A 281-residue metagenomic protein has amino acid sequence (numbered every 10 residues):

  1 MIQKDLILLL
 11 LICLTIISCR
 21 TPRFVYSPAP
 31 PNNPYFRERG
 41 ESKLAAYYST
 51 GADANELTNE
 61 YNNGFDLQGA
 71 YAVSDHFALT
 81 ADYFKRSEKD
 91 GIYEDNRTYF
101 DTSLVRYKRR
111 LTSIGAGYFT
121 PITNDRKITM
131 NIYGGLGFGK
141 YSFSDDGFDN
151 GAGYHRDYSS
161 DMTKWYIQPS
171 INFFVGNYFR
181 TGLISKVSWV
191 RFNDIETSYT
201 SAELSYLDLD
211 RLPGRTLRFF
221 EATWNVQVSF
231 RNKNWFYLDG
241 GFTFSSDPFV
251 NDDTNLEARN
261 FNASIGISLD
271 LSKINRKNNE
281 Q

Functional and structural regions predicted by a protein language model:
C19-A72, A78-L79, D270-S272, E280-Q281: Short glycine/proline- and aromatic-enriched beta-strand/turn motifs that initiate or cap beta-hairpins
A29, N55-E60, D90-Y99, Y141-G153 (+3 more regions): Outer-membrane beta-barrel translocator domains and adjoining extracellular loop/strand segments of Gram-negative
E38-S42, N59-F65, K85, R106-T112 (+4 more regions): Residues that define the transmembrane beta-barrel architecture of outer-membrane proteins
L44-A46, G69, L79-A81, I114-A116 (+6 more regions): Membrane-embedded beta-strand positions of outer-membrane beta-barrel proteins
Y48-A54, Y83-K89, T120, G134-S142 (+5 more regions): Transmembrane beta-strands of outer-membrane beta-barrel pores
T58-T120, G135-F138: Glycine- and aromatic-enriched membrane insertion/assembly motifs of diderm outer-membrane and organelle channel
D75-A81, T123-T129, N177-T181, R191 (+2 more regions): Repeated loop/turn-to-beta-strand initiation elements of outer-membrane beta-barrel proteins
Y206, D210-Q281: Predominantly the C-terminal beta-signal and adjacent terminal strand-loop region of outer-membrane beta-barrel
